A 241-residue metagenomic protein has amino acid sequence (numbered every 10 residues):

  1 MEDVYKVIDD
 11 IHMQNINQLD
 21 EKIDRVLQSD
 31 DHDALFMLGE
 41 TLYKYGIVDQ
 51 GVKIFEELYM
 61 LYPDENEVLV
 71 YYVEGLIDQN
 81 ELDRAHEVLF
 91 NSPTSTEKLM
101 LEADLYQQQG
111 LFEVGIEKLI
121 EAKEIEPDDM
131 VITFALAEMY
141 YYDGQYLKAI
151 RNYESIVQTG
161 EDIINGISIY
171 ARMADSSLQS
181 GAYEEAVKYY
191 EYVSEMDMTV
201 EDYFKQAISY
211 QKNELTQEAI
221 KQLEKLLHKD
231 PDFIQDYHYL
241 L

Functional and structural regions predicted by a protein language model:
M1, D33, E67, E97-L101 (+4 more regions): Start-of-helix register in tetratricopeptide repeats
I16-N17, V48, L82, F112 (+3 more regions): TPR-repeat structural position
R25-V26, E57-L58, V88-S92, E121-A122 (+3 more regions): Canonical positions in the second alpha-helix
S29, P63, P93, P127 (+3 more regions): Short coil turns that delineate tetratricopeptide repeat
M37, Y71, L101, A135 (+3 more regions): Canonical tetratricopeptide repeat
